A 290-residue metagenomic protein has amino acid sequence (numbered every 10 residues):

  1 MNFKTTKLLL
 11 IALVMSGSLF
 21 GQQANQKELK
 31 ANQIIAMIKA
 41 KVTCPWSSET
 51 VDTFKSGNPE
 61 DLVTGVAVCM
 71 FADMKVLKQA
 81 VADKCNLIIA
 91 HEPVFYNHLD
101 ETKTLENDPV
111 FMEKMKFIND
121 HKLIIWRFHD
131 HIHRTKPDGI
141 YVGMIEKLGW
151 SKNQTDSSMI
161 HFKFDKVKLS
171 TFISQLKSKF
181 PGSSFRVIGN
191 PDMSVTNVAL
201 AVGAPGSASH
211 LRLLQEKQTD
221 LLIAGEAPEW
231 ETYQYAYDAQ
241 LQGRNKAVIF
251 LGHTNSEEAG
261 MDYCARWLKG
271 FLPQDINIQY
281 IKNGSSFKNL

Functional and structural regions predicted by a protein language model:
M1-Q26: Bacterial Sec-dependent N-terminal signal peptides
Q22-L290: Active-site catalytic microenvironments in core metabolic enzymes, especially phosphate/sugar-handling
